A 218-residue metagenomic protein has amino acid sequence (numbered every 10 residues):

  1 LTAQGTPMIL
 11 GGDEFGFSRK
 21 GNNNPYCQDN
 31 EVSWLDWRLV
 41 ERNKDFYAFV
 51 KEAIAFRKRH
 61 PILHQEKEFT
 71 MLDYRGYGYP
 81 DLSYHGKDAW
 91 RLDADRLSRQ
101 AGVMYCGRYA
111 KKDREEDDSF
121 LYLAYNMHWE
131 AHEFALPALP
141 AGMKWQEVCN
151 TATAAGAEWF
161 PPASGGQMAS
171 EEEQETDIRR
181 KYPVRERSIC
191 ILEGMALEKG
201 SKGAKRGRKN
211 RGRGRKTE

Functional and structural regions predicted by a protein language model:
L1-I9, D13-E218: Carbohydrate-interacting/catalytic domains
